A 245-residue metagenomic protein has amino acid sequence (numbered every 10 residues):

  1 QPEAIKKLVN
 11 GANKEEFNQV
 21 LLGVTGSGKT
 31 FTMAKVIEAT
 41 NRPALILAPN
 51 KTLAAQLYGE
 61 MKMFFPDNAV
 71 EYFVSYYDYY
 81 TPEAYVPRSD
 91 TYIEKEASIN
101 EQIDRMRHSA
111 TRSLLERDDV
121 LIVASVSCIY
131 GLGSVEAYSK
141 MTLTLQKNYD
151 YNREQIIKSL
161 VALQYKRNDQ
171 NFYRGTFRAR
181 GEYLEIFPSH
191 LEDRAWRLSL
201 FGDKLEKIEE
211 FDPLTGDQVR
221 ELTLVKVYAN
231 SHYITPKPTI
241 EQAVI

Functional and structural regions predicted by a protein language model:
P2-I245: ASCE RecA-like P-loop NTPase motor cores that couple ATP hydrolysis to mechanical translocation on nucleic acids
